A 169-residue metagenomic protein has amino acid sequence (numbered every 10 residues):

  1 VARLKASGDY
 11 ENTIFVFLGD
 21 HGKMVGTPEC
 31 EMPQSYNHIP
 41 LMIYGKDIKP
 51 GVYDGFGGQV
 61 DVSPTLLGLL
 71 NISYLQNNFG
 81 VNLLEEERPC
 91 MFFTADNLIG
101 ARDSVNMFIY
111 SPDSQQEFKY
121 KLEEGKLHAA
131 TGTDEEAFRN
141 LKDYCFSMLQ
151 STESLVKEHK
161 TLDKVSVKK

Functional and structural regions predicted by a protein language model:
V1-K169: Solvent-exposed soluble domains appended to multi-pass membrane proteins
